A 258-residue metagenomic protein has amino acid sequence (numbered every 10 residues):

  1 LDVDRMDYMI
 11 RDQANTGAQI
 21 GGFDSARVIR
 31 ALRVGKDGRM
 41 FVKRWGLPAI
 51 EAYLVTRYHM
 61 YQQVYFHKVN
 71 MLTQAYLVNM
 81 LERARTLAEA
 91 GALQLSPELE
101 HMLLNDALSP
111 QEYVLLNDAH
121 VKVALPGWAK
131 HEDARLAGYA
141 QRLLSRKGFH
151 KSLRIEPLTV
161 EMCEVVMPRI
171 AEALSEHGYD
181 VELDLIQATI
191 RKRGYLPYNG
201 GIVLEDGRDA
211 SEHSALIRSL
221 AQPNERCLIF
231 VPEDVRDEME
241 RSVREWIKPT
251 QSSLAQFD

Functional and structural regions predicted by a protein language model:
L1-D258: Histidine-centered, transition-metal-coordinating active-site segments
